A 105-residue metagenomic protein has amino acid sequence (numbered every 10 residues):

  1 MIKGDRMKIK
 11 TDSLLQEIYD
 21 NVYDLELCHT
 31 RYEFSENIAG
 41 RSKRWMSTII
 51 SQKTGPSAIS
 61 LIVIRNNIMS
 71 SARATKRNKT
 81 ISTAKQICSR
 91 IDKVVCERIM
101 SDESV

Functional and structural regions predicted by a protein language model:
I2-E26: A short, Lys/Arg-rich alpha-helix, primarily the initiator
C28, T54, A72-S82: Charged, low-complexity interaction regions
R31: Helix-turn-helix DNA-binding elements, focusing on the entry/boundary residues of the two helices that contact DNA
F34-S35: Short alpha-helical "recognition helix" segments of helix-turn-helix
A39-P56: Recognition helix of helix-turn-helix/homeodomain-like DNA-binding domains that insert into the DNA major groove
I59-K76: DNA major-groove recognition helix of helix-turn-helix/homeodomain DNA-binding modules
K76-V105: Helix-turn-helix/homeodomain-like alpha-helical modules used for DNA recognition and transcription-factor dimerization
